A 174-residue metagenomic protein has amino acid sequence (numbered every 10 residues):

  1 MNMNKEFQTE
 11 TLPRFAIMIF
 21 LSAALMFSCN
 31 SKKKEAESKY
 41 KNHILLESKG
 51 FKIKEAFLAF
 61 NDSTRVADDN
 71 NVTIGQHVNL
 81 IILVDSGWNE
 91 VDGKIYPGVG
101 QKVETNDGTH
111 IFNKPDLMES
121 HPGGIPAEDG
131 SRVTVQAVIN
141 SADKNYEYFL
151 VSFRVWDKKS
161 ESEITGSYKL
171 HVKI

Functional and structural regions predicted by a protein language model:
M26-S28: C-terminal motif of bacterial Sec signal peptides marking the signal peptidase cleavage site
N30-K33: Bacterial signal peptide processing site
A36-T73: Short, compositionally biased P/S/T/A/G/V-rich stretches that sit at domain boundaries
A67-K94: Contiguous beta-strand segments within globular domains
V78-I81, V99-K102, D143-L170: Internal, hydrophobic beta-strand segments that form the core of beta-sheet-rich folds
Y96-I111: Extended low-complexity, serine/threonine- and proline-enriched intrinsically disordered segments
D116-L150, W156-K158: Short, solvent-exposed, Trp/other aromatic-anchored flexible loops in extracytoplasmic proteins
M118, K169-I174: Short beta-strand edge segments in extracellular beta-sheet folds
